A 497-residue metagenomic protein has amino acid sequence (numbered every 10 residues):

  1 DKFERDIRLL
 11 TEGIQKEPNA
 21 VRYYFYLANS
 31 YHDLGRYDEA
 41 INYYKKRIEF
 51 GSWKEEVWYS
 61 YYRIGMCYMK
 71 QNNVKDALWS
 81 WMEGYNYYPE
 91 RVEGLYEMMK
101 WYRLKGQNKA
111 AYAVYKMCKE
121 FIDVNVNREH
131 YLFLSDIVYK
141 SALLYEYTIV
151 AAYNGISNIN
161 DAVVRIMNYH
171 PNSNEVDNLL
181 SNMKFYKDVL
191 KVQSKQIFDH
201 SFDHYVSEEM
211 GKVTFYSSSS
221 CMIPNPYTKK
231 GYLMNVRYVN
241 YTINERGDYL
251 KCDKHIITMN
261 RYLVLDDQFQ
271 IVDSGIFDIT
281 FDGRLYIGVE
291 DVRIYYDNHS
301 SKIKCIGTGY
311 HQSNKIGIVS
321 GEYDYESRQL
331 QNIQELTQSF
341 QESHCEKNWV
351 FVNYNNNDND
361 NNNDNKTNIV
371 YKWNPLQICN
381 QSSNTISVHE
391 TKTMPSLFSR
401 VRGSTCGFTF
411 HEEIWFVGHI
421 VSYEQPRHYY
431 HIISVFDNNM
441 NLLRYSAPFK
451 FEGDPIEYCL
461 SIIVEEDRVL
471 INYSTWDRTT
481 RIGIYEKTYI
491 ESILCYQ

Functional and structural regions predicted by a protein language model:
D1-N42: Catalytic-site signature of metal-activated, phosphate-bearing donor transferases, centered on the GT-A/GT-A-like
D6, A40, A77, A111 (+1 more regions): Single-residue signature of alpha-solenoid repeat helices
A20, V57, R91, N108 (+2 more regions): Residue-level recognition of tetratricopeptide repeat
Y23, V57-S60, G94, R128 (+2 more regions): TPR alpha-solenoid repeat register
Y31, Y68, Y102, V150-A151 (+1 more regions): Residue at a conserved register position within TPR or TPR-like alpha-solenoid repeats
L95, L190-D358, D364-Q497: Beta-propeller domains
